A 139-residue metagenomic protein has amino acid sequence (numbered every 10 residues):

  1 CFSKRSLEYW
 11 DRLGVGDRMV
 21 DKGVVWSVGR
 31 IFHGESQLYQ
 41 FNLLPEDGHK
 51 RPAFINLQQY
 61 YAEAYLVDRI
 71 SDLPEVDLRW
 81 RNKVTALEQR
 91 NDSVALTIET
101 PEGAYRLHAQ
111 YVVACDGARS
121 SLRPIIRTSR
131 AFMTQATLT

Functional and structural regions predicted by a protein language model:
C1-S71, E88: Active-site-adjacent segment of FAD-dependent monooxygenases/related oxidoreductases
V20, D77-R79: General small-molecule cofactor/ligand-binding pocket signal
F32, T97-P101: A generic structural motif
D72, S93, G103-Y105: A conserved hydrophobic secondary-structure block that centers on an alpha-helix together with its immediately flanking
W80-A95: A conserved short coil-to-beta-strand element within the FAD-binding core of flavoproteins
E102-Y111, C115: Core beta-strand elements of the Rossmann-like FAD/NAD(P) dinucleotide-binding domain in flavoenzyme oxidoreductases
A114-S129: Flavin (primarily FAD) binding-site architecture
A136-T139: Pore- or pathway-lining transmembrane helices of multi-pass membrane proteins that form conduits for solutes/ions
